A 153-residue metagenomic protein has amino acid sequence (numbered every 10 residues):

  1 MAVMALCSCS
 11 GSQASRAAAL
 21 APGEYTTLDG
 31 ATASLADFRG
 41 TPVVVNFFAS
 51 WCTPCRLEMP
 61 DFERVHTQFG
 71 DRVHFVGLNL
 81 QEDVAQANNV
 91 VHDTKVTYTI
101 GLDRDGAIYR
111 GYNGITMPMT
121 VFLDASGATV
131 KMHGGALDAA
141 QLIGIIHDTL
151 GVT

Functional and structural regions predicted by a protein language model:
M4-S8: C-terminal motif of bacterial Sec signal peptides marking the signal peptidase cleavage site
C9-L35: N-terminal "domain-start" segment that seeds a small globular fold
L28, F38, A125: Short, ordered coil/turn segments that flank beta-strands lining enzyme active or ligand-binding pockets
S34-R56, F75: Short active-site neighborhood of thiol/selenol oxidoreductases, capturing the structured segment around
N46, H66, G77, V121-F122: Hydrophobic beta-strand core positions in alpha/beta domains
R56-T94, R104-R110: Structural microenvironment flanking redox-active thiols in thiol-disulfide oxidoreductases
N89-T97, R104-G151: Thiol/disulfide oxidoreductase modules built on the thioredoxin-like
